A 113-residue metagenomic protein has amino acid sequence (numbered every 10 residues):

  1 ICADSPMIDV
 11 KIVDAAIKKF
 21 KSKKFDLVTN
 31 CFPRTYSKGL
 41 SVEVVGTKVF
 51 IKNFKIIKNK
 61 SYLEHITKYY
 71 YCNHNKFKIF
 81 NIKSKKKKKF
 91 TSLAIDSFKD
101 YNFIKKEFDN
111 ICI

Functional and structural regions predicted by a protein language model:
I1-A3: Active-site acidic Asp-centered loop
M7-S92, K99-N102, K106: Conserved core of the sugar-phosphate nucleotidyltransferase
D109-I113: Left-handed beta-helix
